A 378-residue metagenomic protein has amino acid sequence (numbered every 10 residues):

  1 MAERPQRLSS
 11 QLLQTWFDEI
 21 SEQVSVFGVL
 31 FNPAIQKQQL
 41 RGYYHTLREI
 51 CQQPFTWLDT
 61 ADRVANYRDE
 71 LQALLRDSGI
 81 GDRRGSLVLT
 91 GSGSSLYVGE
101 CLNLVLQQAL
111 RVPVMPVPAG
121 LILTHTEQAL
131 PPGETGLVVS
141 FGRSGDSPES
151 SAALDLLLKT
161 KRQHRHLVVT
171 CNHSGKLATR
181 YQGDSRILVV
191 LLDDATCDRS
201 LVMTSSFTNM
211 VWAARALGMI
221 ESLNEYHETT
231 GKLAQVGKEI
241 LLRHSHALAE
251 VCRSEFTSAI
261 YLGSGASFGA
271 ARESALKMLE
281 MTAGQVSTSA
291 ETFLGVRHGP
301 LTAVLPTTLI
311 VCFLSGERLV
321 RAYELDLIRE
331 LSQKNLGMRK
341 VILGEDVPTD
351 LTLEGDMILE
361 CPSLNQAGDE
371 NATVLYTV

Functional and structural regions predicted by a protein language model:
R4-L12, I80-K232, F313-L364: Glycine-rich phosphate-binding loops that contact phosphosugars or nucleotide phosphates
R4-V26, N32-P33, T46: Extended, charge-enriched "interface" segments that sit outside catalytic cores
R7, T15-E19, D356-V378: Peripheral docking tails and interdomain loops at the edges of cofactor- or intermediate-handling domains
Q36: Acidic, two-metal ion nucleic-acid-processing modules in DNA metabolism proteins
G42-T46, Q52, L89, G93-V105 (+3 more regions): Conserved phosphate/anionic-ligand binding catalytic regions in large, soluble enzymes, centered on
E49-F55, T60-D77, D82-R83, Y181-V311: Active-site phosphate/pyrophosphate-binding segments
E273, A322-E324, L353, D369-A372: Short conserved micro-motifs at the rims of enzyme active sites and ligand-binding pockets
